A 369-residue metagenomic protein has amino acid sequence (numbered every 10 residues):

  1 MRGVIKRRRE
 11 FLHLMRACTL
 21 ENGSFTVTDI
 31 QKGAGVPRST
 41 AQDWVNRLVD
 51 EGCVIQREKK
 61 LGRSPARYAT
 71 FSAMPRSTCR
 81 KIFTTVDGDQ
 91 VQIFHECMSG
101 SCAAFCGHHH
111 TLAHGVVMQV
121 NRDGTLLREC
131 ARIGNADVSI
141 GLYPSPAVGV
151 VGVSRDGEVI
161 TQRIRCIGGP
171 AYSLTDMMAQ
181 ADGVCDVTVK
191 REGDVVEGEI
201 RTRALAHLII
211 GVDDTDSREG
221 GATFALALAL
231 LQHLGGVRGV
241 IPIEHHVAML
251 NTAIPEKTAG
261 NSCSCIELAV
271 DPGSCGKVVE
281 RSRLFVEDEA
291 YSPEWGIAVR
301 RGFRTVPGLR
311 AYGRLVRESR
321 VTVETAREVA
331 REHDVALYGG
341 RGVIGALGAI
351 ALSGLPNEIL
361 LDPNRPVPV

Functional and structural regions predicted by a protein language model:
M1-M15, P37: Short alpha-helical segments that sit at the start of domains
K6, G35-D50: Short amphipathic alpha-helical interaction segments
E10-L20, H207-I209: Positively charged, polyanion-binding regions of nucleic-acid-associated proteins
E21-G33: Short acidic, hydrophobic short linear motifs in intrinsically disordered regions
D29, G168-E294: Long alpha-helical, hydrophobic tracts
V49-K60: A short, conserved structural fragment
K60-F71: Minor-groove-contacting beta-hairpin "wing" of winged helix-turn-helix DNA-binding domains
P75-R165, S173, A181, C185 (+1 more regions): Extended, charged/glycine-rich binding lobes that contact polyanionic ligands
